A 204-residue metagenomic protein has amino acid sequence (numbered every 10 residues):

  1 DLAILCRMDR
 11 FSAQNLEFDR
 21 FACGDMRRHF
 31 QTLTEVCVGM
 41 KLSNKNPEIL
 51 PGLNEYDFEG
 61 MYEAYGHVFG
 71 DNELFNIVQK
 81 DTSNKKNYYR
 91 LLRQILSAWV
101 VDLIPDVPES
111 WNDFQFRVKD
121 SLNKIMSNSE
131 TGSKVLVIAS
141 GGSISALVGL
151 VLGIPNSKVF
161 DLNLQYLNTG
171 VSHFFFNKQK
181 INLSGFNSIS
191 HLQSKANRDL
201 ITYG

Functional and structural regions predicted by a protein language model:
D1-L50, W111-N112: Active-site-proximal alpha-helix that buttresses catalytic centers in soluble enzyme cores
A13-D19, I125-V135: Surface-exposed helix-capping loop/turn segments at secondary-structure junctions
A22-D25, S133-A139: Beta-strand elements within well-structured catalytic alpha/beta cores of enzymes that handle phosphate/sulfate esters
M26, K85, Y89, W111-K119 (+1 more regions): Amphipathic, non-transmembrane alpha-helical scaffold segments
L42, N54-S83, N112, S127-K134 (+1 more regions): Acidic, low-complexity terminal tails and accessory targeting/binding regions of phosphate-metabolizing enzymes
F69-D106: Extended, charge-rich helix/loop segments that form flexible, surface "patches" used to engage negatively charged
R93-N128: Internal catalytic-core helix/loop-beta-alpha segment that presents or stabilizes conserved functional determinants
G141-S145: GST superfamily/GST-like fold recognition
